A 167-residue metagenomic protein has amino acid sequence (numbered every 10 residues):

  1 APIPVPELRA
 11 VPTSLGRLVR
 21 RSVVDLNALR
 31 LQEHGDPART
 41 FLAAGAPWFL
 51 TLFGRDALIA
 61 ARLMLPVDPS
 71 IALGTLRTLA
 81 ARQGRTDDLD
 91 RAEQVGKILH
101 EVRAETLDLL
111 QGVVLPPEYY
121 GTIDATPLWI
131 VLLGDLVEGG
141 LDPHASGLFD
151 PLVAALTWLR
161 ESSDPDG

Functional and structural regions predicted by a protein language model:
A1-T51, G140-D164: Acidic/polar, glycine-enriched structural segments that form the non-catalytic walls/loops of the carbohydrate-binding
L50-G167: Aromatic-rich carbohydrate-recognition surfaces in CAZymes
